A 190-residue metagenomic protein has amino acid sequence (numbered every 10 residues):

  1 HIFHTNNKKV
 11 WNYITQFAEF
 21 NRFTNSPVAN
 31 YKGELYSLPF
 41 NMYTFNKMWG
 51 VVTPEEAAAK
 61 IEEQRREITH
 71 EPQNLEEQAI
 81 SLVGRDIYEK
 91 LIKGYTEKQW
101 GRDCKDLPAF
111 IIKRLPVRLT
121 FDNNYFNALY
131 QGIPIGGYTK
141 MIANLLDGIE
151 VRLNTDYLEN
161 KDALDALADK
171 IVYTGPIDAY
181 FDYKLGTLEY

Functional and structural regions predicted by a protein language model:
H1-F17, T24-P27: Glycine-rich FAD cofactor-binding loop and adjacent beta-loop-alpha segment at the N-terminus of flavoprotein
F3-N7, Y180-Y190: Central beta-strand plus flanking loop segment that forms part of the substrate or channel wall within the catalytic
Q16-F17, F23, G148, L167: Structured helix-beta-strand junction loops
E19-F20, K161-D165, G186-L188: A general structural signal for short secondary-structure junctions and capping/turn motifs
R22, Y31, L188-Y190: A generic structural signal for short, non-catalytic loop/turn and secondary-structure boundary residues
R22-N25, I135: Short, basic and Ser/Thr-rich N-terminal targeting/leader segments
A29-P39, Y43-K170, T174, A179-F181: Active-site/ligand-binding neighborhood in enzyme catalytic cores
